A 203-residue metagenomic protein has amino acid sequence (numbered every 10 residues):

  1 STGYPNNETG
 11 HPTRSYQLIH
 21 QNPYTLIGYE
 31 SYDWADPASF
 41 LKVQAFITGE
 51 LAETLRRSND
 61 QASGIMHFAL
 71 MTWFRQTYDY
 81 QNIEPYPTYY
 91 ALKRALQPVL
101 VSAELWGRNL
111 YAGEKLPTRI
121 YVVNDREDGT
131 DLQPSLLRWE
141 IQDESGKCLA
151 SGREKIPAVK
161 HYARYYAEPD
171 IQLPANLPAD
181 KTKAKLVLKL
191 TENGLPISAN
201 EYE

Functional and structural regions predicted by a protein language model:
S1-Q133, R138-G152, P157-Y162: Substrate-binding clefts and catalytic carboxylate motifs of secreted carbohydrate-active enzymes
N124, P134-S135, E140, K147 (+1 more regions): Terminal connector regions
